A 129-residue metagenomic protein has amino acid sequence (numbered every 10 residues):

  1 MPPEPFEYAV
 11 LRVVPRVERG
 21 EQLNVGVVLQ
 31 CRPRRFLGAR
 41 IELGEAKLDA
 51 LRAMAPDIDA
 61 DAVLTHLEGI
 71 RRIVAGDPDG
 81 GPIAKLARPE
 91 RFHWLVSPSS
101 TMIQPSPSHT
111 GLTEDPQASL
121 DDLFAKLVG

Functional and structural regions predicted by a protein language model:
M1-G129: Polybasic/polar functional segments that serve as interface/processing modules
